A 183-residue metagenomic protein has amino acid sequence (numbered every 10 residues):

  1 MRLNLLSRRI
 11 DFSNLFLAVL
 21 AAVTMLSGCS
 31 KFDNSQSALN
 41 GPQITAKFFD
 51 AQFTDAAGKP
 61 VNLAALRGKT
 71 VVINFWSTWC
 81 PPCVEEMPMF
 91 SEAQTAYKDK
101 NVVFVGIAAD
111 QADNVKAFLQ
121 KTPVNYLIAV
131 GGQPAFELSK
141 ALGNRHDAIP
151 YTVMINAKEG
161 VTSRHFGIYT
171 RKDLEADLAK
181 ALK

Functional and structural regions predicted by a protein language model:
M1-D50, T54, S163, A179 (+1 more regions): N-terminal targeting signals for export/organelle localization
T54, A64, V105-I107, F166: Surface-exposed loop and edge beta-strand positions of immunoglobulin-like domains
N62-P81: Short active-site neighborhood of thiol/selenol oxidoreductases, capturing the structured segment around
L66-K69, D99, N125: Active-site acidic short loop of glycosyltransferases
F75-W76, I107-D110, G131-G132, I168: Active-site-proximal beta-strand/loop segments in catalytic clefts of secreted hydrolases
V84-P123, Q133-S139: Structural microenvironment flanking redox-active thiols in thiol-disulfide oxidoreductases
Q120-V124, G131-A179: Thiol/disulfide oxidoreductase modules built on the thioredoxin-like
